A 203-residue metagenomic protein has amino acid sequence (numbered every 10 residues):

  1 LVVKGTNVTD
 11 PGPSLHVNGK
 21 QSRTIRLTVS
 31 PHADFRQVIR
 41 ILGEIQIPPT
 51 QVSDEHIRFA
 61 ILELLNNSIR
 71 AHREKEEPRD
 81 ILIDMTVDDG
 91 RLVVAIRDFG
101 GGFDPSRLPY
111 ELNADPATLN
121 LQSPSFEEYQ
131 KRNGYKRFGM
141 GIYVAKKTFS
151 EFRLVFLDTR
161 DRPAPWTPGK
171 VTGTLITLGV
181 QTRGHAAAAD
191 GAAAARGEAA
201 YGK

Functional and structural regions predicted by a protein language model:
L1-R26, T118-K203: Flexible, glycine-/charge-rich segments associated with ATP-binding catalytic modules
K20-Q51, E111-N120: Helix-loop-beta hinge of the Bergerat
Q51-D80: Conserved ATP-binding N-box helix of the HATPase_c
E63, F99-G101, Q181: Short glycine-rich beta-strand segments
N66-N67, D89-R91, G100-F103: Short, charged/polar surface micro-motifs in flexible loops or helix N-caps
D80-G90: Short beta-strand/loop element within the Bergerat-fold HATPase_c
D89-V93, G173-L175: A generic structural signal for beta-strand entry/edge sites
V94-K136: Glycine-rich/acidic phosphate-handling loop/turn and adjacent ATP-lid/helix of nucleotide-binding kinase/ATPase domains
